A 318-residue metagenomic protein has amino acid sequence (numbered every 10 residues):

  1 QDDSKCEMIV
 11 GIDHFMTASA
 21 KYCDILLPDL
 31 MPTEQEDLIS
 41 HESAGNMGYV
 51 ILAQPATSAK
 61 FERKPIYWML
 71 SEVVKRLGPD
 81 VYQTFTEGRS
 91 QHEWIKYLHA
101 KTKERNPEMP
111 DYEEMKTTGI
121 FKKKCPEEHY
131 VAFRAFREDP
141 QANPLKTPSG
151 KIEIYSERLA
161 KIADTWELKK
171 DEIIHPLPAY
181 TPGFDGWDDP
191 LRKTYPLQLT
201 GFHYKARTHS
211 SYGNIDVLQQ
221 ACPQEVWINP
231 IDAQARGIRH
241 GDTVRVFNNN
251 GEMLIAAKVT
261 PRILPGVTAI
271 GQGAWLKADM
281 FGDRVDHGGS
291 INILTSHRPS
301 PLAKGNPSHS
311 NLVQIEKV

Functional and structural regions predicted by a protein language model:
Q1-D3, Y22, L26-D29, E72-D80 (+6 more regions): Generic, well-ordered alpha-helical scaffold segments in large soluble proteins
D2-T17, T33-H41, Q198: Structured mid-domain segments that build the active-site/substrate or prosthetic-cofactor binding neighborhood
C6-I9, I25-L26, P144, K151 (+4 more regions): Beta-sheet entry/capping signal
H14-A20, Y97-K101: Short, conserved secondary-structure transition motifs
H14-T17, P32-E34, A56-S58, E62 (+7 more regions): Short, glycine-/Ser/Thr-/acidic-enriched flexible segments
A18-L52: Flexible glycine/proline-rich, aromatic-decorated loop/lid segments
Q54-A56, I66-T118, S210-Y212, D216-W227 (+1 more regions): Long, contiguous, secondary-structure-rich segments that constitute the structural scaffold of globular domains
E93-D216: Long, low-complexity segments enriched in small/aliphatic residues
